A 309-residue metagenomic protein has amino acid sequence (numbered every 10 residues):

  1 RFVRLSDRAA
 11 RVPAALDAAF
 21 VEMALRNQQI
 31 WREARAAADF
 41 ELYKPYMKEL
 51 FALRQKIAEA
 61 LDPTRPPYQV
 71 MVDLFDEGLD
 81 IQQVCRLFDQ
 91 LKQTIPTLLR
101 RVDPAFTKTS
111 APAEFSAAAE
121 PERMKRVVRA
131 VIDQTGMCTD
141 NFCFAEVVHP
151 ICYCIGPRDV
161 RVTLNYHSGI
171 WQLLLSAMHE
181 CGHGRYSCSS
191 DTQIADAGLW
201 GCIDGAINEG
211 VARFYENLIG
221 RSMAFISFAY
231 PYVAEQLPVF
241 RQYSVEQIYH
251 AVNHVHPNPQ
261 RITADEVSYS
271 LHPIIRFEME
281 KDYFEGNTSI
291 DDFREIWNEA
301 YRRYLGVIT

Functional and structural regions predicted by a protein language model:
R1-R26: A contiguous, low-structure linker/loop signature
L16-A19, Y46-E49, L87, E120 (+7 more regions): Secondary-structure capping and boundary motifs in well-ordered enzyme cores
F20-I170: Contiguous, non-catalytic segments that form substrate-binding/exosite surfaces or channel walls
E33-E41, G78-L79, R101-A111, D191-G198 (+2 more regions): Inter-helical turn/loop segments and adjacent helix faces that build the functional surface of alpha-helical bundle
D62, V162, Y166-T192, E209-E216: Active-site recognition of the HExxH zinc-binding catalytic motif
D89-Q93, R185-I226: Catalytic or ion-translocation cores adjacent to nucleophile or general acid/base/metal-coordination motifs in diverse
T107-E114, D159-S168, D191-G198, P259-A264 (+1 more regions): Glycine- and acidic
R221-T309: Long, amphipathic alpha-helical stalk/connector segments used for oligomerization, subunit docking, or mechanical
